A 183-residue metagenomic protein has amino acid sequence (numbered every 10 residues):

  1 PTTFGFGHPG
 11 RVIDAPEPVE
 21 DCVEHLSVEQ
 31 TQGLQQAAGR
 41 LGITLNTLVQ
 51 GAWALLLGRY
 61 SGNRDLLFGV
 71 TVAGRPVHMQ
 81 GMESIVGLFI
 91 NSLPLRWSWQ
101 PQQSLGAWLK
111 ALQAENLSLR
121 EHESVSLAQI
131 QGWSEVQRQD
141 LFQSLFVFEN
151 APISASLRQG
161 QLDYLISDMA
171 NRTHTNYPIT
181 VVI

Functional and structural regions predicted by a protein language model:
T2-T3, E20, A37-Q50, Y60-A170 (+1 more regions): His-Asp-centered acyl/peptidyl-transfer active-site segments
G7-H8: Active-site-proximal, well-structured secondary-structure segments within enzyme catalytic domains
E17-T31: DNA breakage-rejoining catalytic core of tyrosine-based enzymes
L34: Aromatic/hydrophobic pocket-lining residues that form π-stacking "cages" and hydrophobic walls in ligand
